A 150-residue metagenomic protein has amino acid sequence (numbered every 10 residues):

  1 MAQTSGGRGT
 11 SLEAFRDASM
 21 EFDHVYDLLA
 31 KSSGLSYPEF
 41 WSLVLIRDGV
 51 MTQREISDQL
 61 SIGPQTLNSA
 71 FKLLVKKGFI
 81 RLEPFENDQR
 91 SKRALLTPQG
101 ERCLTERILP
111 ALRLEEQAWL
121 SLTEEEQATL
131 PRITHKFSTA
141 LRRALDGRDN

Functional and structural regions predicted by a protein language model:
M1-S33, L96: N-terminal leader segment of winged-helix/HTH proteins
M1-S5, E125-N150: C-terminal regulatory/oligomerization modules of transcriptional regulators
A14, E21, V25, W41-R47 (+2 more regions): Pre-recognition alpha-helix immediately N-terminal to the DNA-recognition helix within helix-turn-helix or winged-helix
A18, F22-V25, L60, C103-L122 (+1 more regions): Alpha-helical linker/hinge and terminal dimerization helices associated with HTH transcriptional regulators
H24-T66: N-terminal helix-turn-helix DNA-binding core of bacterial DNA-binding proteins
K72-H135: Charged, amphipathic alpha-helical coiled-coil/dimerization segments
